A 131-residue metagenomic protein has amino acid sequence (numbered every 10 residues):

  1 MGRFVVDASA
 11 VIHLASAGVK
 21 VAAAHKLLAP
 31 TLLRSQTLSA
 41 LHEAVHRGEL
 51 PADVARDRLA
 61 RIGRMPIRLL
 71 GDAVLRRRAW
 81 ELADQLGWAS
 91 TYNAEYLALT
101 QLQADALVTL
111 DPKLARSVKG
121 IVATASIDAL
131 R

Functional and structural regions predicted by a protein language model:
M1-L33, A44, E49-R56, R131: Short, well-structured N-terminal submotif of metal-dependent ribonuclease cores
G2-V6, T91, V122: Extended beta-strand/beta-hairpin segments
H13-L14, Q36, R78, R116-S117: Phosphate- and divalent-cation-binding pockets in alpha/beta enzyme and binding domains that engage nucleotide-derived
A17-G18, A40, G120-I121: Residue-level signal for well-ordered alpha-helical positions
A23, A60-R64, D84, Q101 (+1 more regions): Alpha-helix boundary recognition
L32-A79: Active-site-proximal, substrate-binding regions of enzyme catalytic domains and RNA-binding/basic surfaces
R34, L97-R131: Acidic, PIN/NYN-like endoribonuclease modules and their adjacent C-terminal/linker elements
I67-K113: Active-site neighborhoods of divalent-metal-dependent phosphate/nucleic-acid chemistry enzymes
